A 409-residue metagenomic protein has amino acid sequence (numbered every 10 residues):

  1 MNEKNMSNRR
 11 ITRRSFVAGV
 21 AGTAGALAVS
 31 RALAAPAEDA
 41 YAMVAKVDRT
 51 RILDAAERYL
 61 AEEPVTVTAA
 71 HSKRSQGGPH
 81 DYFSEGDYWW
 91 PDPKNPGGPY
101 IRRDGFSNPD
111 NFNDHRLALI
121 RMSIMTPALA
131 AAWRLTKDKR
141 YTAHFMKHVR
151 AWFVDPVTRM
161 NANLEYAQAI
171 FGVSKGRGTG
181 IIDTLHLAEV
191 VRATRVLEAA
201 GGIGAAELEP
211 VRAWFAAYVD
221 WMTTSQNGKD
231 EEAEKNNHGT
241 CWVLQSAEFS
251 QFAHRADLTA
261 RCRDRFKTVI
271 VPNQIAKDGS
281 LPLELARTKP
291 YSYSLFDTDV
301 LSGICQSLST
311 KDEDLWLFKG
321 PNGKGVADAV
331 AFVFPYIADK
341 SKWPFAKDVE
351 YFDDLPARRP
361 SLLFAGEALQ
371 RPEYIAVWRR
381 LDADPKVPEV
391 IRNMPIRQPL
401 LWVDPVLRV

Functional and structural regions predicted by a protein language model:
M1-I11, V20-V29: N-terminal secretory signal peptides
N8-R9, L117, Y293: Pocket-edge positions in alpha/beta enzyme catalytic cores
V17-G25, L33-K229, S309-D312, L317-V409: Extracellular glycan-targeting catalytic surfaces
R177-D297: Active-site cradle of extracellular carbohydrate-active enzymes
S280-P290, L308-K319: Acidic, serine/threonine- and proline-rich low-complexity regulatory regions
